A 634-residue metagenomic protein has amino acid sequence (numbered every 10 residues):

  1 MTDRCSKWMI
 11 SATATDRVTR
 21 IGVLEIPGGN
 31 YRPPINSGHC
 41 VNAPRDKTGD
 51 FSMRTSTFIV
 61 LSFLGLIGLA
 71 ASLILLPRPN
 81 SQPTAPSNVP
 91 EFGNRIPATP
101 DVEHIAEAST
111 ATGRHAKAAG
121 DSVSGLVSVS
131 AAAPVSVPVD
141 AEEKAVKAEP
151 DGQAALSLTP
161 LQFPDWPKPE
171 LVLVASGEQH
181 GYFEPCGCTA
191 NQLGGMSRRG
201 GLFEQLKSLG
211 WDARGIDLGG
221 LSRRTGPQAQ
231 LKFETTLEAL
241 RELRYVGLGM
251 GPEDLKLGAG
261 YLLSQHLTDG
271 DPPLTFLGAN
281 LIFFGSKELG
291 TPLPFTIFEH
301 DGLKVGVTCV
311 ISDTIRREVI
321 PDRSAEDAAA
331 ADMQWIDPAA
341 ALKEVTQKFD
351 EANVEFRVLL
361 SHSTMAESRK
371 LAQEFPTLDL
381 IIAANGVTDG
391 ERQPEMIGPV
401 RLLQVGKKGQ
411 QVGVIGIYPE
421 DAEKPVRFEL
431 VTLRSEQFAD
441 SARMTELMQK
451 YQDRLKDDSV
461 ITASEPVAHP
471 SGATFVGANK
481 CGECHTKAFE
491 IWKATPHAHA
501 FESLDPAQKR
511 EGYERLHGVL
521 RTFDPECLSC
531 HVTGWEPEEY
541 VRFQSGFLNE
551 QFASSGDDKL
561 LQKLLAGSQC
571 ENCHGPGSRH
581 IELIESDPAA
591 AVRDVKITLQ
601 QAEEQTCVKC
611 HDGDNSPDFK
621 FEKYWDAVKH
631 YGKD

Functional and structural regions predicted by a protein language model:
R4, R17-R20, R32, R45 (+2 more regions): Basic polycationic patches enriched in arginine
G22, G28-G29, G38, G49 (+4 more regions): Residue-identity detector for glycine
M53-F58: Positively charged n-region of N-terminal signal peptides that target proteins for export
V60-H104, R114, V123-L126, P138-Q437 (+1 more regions): Acidic, metal/ion-coordinating pockets
P83-P86, F92-N94, A106, T445-A478 (+3 more regions): Sequence context of c-type cytochrome heme-c attachment sites
E604-V608, D612-N615: Domain-level detector of nuclease and nuclease-like folds in predominantly extracellular/periplasmic contexts
